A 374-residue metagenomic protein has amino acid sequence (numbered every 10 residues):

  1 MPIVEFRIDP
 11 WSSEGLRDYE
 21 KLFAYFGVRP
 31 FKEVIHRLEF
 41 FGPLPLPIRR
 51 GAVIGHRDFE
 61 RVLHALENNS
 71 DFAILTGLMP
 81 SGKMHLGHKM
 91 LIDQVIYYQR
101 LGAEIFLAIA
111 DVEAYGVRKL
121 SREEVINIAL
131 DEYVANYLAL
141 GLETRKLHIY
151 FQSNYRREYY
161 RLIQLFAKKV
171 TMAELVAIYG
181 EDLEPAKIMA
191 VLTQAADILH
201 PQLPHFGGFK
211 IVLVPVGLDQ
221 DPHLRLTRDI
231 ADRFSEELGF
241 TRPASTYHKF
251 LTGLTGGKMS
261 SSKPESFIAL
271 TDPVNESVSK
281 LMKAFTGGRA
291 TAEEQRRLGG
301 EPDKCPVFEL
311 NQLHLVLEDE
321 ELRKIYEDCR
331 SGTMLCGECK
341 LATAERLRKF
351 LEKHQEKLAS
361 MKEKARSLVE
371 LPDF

Functional and structural regions predicted by a protein language model:
M1-L78, V212, R228-M282, G288-E294 (+1 more regions): Non-catalytic terminal extensions that flank enzyme cores
M1-P2, V134-N136, K169-E181, F206-P222 (+2 more regions): Short flexible/disordered coil segments
P2-A73, P80-Q202, E356: N-terminal Rossmann-like or analogous alpha/beta NTP/dinucleotide-binding catalytic cores that position adenine
M84-K89, I96, D111, S121-V125 (+5 more regions): Structured ligand/cofactor/substrate-binding pocket environments in proteins
L86, R118, R122, Y160-R161 (+2 more regions): Short amphipathic alpha-helical patches
K146, M172-I178, L281-R296: Short amphipathic alpha-helical segments and their helix-coil junctions
L147-Q164, A190-H200, G288-G299, E338-R348 (+1 more regions): Short secondary-structure transition/capping segments
R157-I163, L226, L254-K258: Short, solvent-exposed polar/charged micro-motifs at secondary-structure junctions
